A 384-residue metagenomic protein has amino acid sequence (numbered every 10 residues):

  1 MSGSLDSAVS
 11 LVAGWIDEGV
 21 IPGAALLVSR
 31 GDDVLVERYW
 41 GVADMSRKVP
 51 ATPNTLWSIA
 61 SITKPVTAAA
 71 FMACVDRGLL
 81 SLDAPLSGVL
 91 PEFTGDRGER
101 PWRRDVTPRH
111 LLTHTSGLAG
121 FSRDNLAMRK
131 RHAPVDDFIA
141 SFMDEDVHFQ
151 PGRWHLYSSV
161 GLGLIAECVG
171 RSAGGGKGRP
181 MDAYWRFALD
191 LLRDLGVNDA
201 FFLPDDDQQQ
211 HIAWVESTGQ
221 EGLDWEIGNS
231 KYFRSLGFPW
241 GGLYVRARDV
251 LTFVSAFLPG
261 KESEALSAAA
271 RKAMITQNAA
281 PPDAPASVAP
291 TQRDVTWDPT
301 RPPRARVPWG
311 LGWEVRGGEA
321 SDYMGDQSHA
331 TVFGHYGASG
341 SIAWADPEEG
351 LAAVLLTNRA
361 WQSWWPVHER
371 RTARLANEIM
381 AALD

Functional and structural regions predicted by a protein language model:
M1-G14, A320-D326, I379-D384: Short, positively charged
S2-I59, G95-D96, G228, W364-W365 (+1 more regions): Short, conserved catalytic-motif segment at the N-terminal edge
S4, A8, I59, T63 (+6 more regions): Hydrophobic (often cysteine-bearing) scaffold residues that line and stabilize catalytic clefts of nucleotide/cofactor
D17-L27, S46-H110, H148-V160, F238-G241: Short active-site loop at a secondary-structure junction that contains or immediately precedes the catalytic residue(s)
P22-A24, L35, T331, S339-I342: Short loop/turn microsegments at loop-to-beta-strand junctions
D33-V34, L79, L351: Residue-level signal for well-ordered, solvent-exposed loop/turn and beta-edge residues enriched in charged/polar side
W40, D44, R97-A330: Short, surface-exposed loop or secondary-structure junction motifs that flank catalytic or metal-binding residues
G334-D384: Structured C-terminal helix/loop/strand segments within mature extracytoplasmic catalytic/sensor domains
